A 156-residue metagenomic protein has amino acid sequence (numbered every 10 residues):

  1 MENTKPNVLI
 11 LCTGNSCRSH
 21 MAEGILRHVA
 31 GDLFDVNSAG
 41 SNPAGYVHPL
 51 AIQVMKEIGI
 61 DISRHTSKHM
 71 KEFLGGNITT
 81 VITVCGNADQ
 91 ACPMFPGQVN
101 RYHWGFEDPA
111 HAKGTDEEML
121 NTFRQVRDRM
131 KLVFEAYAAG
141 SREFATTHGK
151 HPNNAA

Functional and structural regions predicted by a protein language model:
M1-K71: Conserved active-site segments centered on acidic
S16, G86-D89: Short glycine-rich anion-binding loops that position phosphate/pyrophosphate groups of nucleotides and phosphorylated
L74-G75: A short, aliphatic-rich alpha-helical micro-motif
T79: Conserved acidic residues
T83-V84, H103: Redox-cofactor binding/interface segments in oxidoreductases and associated redox assembly factors
D89-A156: Phosphate-binding/catalytic loops
